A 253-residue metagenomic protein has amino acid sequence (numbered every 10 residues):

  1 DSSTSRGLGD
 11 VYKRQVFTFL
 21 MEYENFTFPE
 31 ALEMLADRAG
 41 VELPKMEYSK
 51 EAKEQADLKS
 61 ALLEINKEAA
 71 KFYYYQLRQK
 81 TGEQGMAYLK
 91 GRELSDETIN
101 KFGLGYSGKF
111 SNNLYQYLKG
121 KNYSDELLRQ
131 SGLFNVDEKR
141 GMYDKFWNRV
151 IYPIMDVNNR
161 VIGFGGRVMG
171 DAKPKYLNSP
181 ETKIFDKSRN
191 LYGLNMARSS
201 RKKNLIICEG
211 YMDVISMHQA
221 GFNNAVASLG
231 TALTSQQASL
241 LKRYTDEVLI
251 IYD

Functional and structural regions predicted by a protein language model:
D1-Y12: Single conserved hydrophobic/aromatic residue that forms the stacking wall/gate of nucleotide- or nucleobase-binding
E30-T81: Conserved active-site segments centered on acidic
Y48, N100, Y106-G108: Terminal amphipathic helices with adjacent charged low-complexity linkers/tails
E54-A69, G108-V248: Phosphate-handling DNA/RNA-contact segment within nucleic-acid enzymes
D253: Phosphate/diphosphate-binding loops
